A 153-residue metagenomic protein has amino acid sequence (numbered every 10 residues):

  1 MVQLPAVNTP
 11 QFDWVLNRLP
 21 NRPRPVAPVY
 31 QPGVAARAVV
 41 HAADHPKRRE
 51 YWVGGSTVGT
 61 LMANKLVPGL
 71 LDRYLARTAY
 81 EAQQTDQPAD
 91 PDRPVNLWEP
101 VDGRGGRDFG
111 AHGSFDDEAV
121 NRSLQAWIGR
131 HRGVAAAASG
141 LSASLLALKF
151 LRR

Functional and structural regions predicted by a protein language model:
M1-A89: SDR active-site lid
P10, S56, S114, S123 (+1 more regions): Generic serine detector
Q31, G54, G113, N121-A135: Alpha-helix initiation/capping motif
N64, D92, G106, N121 (+2 more regions): Short, intrinsically disordered low-complexity segments
L66, W127-R152: Hydrophobic alpha-helical topogenic segments used for membrane insertion/localization
E81-D86, A119-G129, L151-R153: Low-complexity, charged/polar intrinsically disordered regions associated with membrane proteins
P94-Q125: Juxtamembrane amphipathic/hinge helix adjacent to a transmembrane helix
